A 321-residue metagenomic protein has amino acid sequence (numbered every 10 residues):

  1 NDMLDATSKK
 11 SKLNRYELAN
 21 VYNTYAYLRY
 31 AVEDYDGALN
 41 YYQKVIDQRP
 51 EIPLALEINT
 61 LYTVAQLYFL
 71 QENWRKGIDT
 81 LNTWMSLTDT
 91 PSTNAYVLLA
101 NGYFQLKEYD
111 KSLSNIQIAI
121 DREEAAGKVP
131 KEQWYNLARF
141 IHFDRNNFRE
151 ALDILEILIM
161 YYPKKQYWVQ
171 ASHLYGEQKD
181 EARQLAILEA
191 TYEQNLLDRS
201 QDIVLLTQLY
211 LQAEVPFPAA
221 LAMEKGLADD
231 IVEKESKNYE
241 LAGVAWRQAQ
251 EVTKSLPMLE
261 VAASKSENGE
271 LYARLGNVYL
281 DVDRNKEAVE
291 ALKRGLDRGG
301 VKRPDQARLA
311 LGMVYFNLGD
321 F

Functional and structural regions predicted by a protein language model:
N1-D320: Alpha-solenoid helical repeat scaffolds
